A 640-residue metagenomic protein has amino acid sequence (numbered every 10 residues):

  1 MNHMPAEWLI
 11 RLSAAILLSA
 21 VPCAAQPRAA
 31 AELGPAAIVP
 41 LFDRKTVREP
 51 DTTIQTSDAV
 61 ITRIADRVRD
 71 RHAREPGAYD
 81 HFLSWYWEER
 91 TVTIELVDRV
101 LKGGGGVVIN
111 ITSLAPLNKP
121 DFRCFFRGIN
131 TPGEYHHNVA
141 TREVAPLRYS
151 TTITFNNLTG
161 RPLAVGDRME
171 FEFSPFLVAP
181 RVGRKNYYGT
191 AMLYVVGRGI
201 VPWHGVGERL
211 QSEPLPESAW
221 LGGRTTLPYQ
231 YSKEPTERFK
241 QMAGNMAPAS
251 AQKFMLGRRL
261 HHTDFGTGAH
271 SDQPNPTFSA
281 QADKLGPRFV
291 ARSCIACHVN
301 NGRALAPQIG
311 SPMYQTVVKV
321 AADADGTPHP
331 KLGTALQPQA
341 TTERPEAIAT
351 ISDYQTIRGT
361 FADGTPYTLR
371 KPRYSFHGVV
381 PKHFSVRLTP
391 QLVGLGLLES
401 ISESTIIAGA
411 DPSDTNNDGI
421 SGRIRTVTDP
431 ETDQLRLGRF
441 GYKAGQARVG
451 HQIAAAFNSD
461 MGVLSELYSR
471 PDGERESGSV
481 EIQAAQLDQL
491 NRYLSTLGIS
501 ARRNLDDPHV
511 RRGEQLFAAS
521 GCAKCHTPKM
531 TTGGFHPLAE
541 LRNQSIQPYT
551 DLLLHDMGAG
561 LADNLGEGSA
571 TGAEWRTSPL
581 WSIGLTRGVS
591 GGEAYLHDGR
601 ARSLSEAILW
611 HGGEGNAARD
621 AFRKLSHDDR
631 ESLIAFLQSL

Functional and structural regions predicted by a protein language model:
M1-W8: N-terminal secretory signal peptides that target proteins for export/translocation
R11-A20: Bacterial N-terminal signal peptides
A25-L640: Periplasmic c-type cytochrome electron-transfer domains
